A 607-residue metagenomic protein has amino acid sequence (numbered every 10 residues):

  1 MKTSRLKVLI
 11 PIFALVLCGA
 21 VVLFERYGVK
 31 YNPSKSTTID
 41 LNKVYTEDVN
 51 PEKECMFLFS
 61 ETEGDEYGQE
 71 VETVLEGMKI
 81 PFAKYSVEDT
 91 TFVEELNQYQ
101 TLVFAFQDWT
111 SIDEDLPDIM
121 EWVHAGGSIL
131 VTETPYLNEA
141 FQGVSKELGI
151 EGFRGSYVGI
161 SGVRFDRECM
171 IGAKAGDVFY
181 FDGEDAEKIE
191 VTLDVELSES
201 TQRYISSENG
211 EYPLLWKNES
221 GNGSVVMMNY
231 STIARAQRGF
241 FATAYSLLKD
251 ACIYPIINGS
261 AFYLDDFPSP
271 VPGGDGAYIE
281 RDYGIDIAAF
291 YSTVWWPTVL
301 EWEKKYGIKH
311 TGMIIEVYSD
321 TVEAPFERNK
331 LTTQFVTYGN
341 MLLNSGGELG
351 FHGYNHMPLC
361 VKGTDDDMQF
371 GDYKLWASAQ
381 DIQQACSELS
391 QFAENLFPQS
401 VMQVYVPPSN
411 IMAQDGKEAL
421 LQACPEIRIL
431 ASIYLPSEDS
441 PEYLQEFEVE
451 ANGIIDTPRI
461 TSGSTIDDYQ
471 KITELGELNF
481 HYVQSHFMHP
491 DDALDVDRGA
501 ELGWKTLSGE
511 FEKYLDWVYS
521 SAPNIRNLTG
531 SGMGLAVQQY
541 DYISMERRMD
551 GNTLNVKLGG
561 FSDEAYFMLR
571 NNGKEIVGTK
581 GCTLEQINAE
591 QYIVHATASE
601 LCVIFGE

Functional and structural regions predicted by a protein language model:
P11-L17, Q380-E450: Catalytic domains of cell-wall/extracellular-matrix polysaccharide-remodeling enzymes, centered on de-N-acetylation
K53-C55, S128, E187-G259: A glycine-centered loop/beta-turn motif at secondary-structure junctions
E54-F59, H124-A125, T132-L148, K304-D415 (+2 more regions): Metal-dependent polysaccharide deacetylase catalytic core of the NodB/CE4 family, i.e., the active-site-bearing domain
S60-N138: Helical hinge/lid and interdomain linker segments adjacent to catalytic or ligand-binding clefts that mediate domain
T110-Y180: A glycine-rich, often tryptophan-bearing local segment used as a flexible ligand/cofactor-contacting loop or short
D113-E114, I587-E607: C-terminal beta-strand-rich structural cap/linker in extracellular carbohydrate-active enzymes
N229-T232, A251-V271, E303, E394-V404 (+3 more regions): Catalytic grooves of carbohydrate-active enzymes
I233-F241, L248-M341, S345: Active-site beta->alpha N-cap acidic-glycine motif
